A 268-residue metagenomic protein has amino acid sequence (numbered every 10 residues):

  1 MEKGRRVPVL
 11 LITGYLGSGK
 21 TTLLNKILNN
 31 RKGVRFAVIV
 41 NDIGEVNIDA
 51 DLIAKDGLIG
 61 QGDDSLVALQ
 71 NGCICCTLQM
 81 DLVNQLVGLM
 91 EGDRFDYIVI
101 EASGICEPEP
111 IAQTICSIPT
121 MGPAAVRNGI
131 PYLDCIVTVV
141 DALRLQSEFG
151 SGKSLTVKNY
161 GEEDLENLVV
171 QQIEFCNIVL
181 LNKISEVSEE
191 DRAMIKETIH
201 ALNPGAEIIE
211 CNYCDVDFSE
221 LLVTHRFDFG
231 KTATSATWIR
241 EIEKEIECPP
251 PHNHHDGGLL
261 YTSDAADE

Functional and structural regions predicted by a protein language model:
E2-L11, S18, T22-N167: Nucleotide-state-sensitive switch-loop elements of NTP-binding domains
V157-S263: C-terminal accessory "lid"/substrate-recognition subdomains
D264-E268: A short, hydrophobic C-terminal helix/tail in secreted or cell-surface proteins
